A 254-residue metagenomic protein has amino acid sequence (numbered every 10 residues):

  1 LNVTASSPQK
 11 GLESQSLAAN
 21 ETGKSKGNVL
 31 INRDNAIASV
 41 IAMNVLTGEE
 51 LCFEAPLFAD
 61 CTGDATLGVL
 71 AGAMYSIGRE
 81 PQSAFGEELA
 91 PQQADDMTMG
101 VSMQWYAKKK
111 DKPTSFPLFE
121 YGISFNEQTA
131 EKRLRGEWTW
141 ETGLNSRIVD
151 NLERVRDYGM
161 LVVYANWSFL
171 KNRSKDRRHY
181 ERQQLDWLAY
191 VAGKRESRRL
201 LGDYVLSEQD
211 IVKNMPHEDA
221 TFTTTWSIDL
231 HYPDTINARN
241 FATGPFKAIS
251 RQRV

Functional and structural regions predicted by a protein language model:
A5, G11, G23-K24, N28-S39 (+1 more regions): Flavin (FAD/FMN)-binding glycine-rich loop and adjacent Rossmann-like elements that form
K10-N20: N-terminal low-complexity segments that are often proline-rich with Ser/Thr-Pro
